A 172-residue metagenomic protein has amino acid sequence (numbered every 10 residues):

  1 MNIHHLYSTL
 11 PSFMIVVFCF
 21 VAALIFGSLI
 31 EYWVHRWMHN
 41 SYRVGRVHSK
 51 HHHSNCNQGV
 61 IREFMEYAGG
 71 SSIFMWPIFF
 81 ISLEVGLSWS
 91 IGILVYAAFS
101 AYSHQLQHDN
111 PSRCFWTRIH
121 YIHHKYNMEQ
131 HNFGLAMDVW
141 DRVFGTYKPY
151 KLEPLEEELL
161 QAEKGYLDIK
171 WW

Functional and structural regions predicted by a protein language model:
M1-M14: Short, strongly hydrophobic alpha-helical membrane anchors
P11, I15-F26, S88-I93: Alpha-helical transmembrane segments
L24-H39, I93-S112: Transmembrane alpha-helical segments that form the membrane-embedded catalytic/substrate-channel core of multi-pass
M38-C56, C114-H123: Cytosolic, membrane-interface loops and tails of multi-pass inner-membrane proteins
H53-M65: Short, amphipathic, aromatic/basic-enriched membrane-interface segments that mark the entry/exit of transmembrane
R62-I81, G134, D138: Core segments of transmembrane alpha-helices that mediate helix-helix packing or line hydrophobic substrate/ligand
I78-L106, E153-W172: Hydrophobic alpha-helical transmembrane segments and immediately flanking/interface helices in integral membrane
Q107-W172: Membrane-proximal soluble regions of multi-pass membrane proteins
